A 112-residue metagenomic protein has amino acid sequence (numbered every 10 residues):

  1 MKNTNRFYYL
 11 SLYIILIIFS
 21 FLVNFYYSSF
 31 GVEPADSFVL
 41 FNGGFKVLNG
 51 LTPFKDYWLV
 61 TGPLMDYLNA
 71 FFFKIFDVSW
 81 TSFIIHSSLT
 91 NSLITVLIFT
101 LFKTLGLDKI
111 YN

Functional and structural regions predicted by a protein language model:
M1-V23, K103, K109-Y111: Start-transfer (signal-anchor) and selected internal transmembrane alpha helices of multi-pass inner/ER membrane
T4-Y8, F76-S82: Membrane-interfacial loop-to-transmembrane-helix junctions in polytopic alpha-helical membrane proteins
Y27, N49, F76-D77, L107: Short helix-capping/hinge motifs at transmembrane helix termini and TM-loop junctions
Y27-G43, D56-L68, V78-T81: Extracytoplasmic catalytic/substrate-binding loops of multi-pass membrane glycan-assembly enzymes
G43-P53: Luminal/periplasmic active-site loops of membrane-embedded glycosylation enzymes
I85-I110: Transmembrane-helix motifs of polytopic, lipid-linked glycan transferases
